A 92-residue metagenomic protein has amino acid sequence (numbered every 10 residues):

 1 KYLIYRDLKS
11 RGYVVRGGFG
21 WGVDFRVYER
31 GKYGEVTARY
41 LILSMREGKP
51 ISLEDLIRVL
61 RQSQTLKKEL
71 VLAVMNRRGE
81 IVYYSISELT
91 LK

Functional and structural regions predicted by a protein language model:
K1-G18: Acidic-basic catalytic patches of nuclease active cores, encompassing PD-(D/E)XK and other metal-cofactor nuclease
S10, T37, T65-K67: Short, well-ordered coil/turn elements that cap or connect secondary structure elements
V14, R30, V59-L60: Catalytic micro-motifs at enzyme active sites that drive phosphoryl/nucleotidyl and oxygen chemistry
G17-W21, Q64: A short catalytic or substrate-binding loop motif that flags glycine-/basic-rich loops and adjacent residues that bind
Y28-L41: Active-site beta-strand-loop-beta-strand hairpin of nuclease catalytic cores that positions key catalytic residues
L43-K92: Helix-rich interaction surfaces within compact, conserved domain-sized segments that mediate assembly or partner
